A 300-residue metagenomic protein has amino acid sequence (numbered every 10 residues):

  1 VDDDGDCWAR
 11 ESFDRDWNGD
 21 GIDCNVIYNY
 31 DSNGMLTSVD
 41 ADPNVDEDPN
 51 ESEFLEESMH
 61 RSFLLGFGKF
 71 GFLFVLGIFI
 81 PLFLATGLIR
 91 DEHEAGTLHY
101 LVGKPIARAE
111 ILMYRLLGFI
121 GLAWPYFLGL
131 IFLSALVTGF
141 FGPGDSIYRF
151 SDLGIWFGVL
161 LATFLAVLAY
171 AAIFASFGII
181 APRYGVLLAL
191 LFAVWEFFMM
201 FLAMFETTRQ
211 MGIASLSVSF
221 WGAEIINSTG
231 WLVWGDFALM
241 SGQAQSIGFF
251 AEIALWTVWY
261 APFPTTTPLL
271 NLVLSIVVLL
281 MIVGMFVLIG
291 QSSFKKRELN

Functional and structural regions predicted by a protein language model:
V1-E47: Extracellular calcium-associated, cysteine-rich motifs in secreted modular proteins
N50-L88, A95, L112-Y184, E224 (+1 more regions): Secretory targeting signals
E51-L64, I180, G185, A189-S292: Terminal transmembrane helical anchor/hairpin motif
R90, E94-A95, T207-R209: Juxtamembrane/interfacial segments flanking transmembrane helices
H99, L112, L188-A189: Hydrophobic/aromatic positions within or immediately flanking transmembrane alpha-helices of multi-pass small-molecule
Y100-A107: Short helix-to-coil transition segments within interhelical loops that connect adjacent transmembrane helices
K295-N300: Short cytosolic juxtamembrane segments of multi-pass membrane proteins
